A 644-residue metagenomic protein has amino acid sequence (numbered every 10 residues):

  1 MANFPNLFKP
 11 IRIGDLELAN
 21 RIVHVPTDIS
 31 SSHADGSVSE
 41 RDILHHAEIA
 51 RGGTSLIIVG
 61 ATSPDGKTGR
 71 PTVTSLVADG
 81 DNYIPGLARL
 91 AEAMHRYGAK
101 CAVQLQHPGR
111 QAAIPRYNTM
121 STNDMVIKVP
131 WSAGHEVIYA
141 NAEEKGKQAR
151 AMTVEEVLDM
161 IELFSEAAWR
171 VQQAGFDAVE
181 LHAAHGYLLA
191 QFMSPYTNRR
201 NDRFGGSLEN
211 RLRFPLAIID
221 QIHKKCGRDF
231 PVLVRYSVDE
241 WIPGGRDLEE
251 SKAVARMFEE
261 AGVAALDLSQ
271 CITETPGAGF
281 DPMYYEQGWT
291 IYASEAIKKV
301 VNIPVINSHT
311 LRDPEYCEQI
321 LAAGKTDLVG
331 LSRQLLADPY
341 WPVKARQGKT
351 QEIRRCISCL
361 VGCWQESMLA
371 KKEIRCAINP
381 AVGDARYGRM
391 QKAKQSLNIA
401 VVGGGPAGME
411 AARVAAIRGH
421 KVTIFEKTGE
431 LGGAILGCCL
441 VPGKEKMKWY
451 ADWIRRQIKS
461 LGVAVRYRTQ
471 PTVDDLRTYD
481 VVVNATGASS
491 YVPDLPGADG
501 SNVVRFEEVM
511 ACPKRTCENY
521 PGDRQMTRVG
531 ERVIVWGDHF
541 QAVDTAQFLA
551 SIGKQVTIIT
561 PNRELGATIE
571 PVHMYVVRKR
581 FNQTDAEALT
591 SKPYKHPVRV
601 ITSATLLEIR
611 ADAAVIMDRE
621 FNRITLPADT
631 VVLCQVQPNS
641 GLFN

Functional and structural regions predicted by a protein language model:
M1-V402, P406, E410-I417, K421-V422 (+4 more regions): Flavin-dependent oxidoreductase catalytic cores
T54, F176, G262-V263, T326 (+4 more regions): Local beta-strand N-terminus motif with an aromatic residue
F280-E286, R389-S396, G437-W449, R505-R515 (+3 more regions): Short, contiguous acidic/charged loop-to-helix segments that flank catalytic cores in large enzymes
S396-I424, R466-D474, T478, A485-L495 (+3 more regions): Rossmann-like dinucleotide/flavin-binding elements
K421-L461, F540-A604: Rossmann-like dinucleotide-binding cores of NAD(P)H-dependent redox enzymes
G429, A451, Y467-Q470, R505-E507 (+2 more regions): Short loop/edge segments at beta-strand edges and connector loops that shape dinucleotide/nucleotide cofactor-binding
